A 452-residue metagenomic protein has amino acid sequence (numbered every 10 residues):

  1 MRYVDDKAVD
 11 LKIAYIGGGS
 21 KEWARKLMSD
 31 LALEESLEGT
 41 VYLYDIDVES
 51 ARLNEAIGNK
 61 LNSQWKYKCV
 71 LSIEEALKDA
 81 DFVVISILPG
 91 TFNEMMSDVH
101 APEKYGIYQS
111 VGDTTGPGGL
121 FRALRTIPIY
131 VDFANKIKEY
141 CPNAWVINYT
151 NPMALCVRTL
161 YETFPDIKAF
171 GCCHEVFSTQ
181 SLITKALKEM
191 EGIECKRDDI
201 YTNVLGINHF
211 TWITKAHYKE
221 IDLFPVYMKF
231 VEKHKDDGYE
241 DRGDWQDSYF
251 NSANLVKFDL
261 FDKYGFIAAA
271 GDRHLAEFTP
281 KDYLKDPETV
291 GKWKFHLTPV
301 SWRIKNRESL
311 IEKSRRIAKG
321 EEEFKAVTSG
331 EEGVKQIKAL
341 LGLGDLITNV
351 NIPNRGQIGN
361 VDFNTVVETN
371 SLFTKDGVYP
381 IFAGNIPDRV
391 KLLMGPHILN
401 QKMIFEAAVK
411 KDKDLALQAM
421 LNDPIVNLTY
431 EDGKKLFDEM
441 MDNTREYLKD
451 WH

Functional and structural regions predicted by a protein language model:
M1-A8, E38: A short, basic/flexible loop-to-alpha-helix module at the beginning of a structural domain
D10-V41: N-terminal Rossmann-like dinucleotide-binding module
L37-N59: NAD(P)-binding Rossmann-fold cofactor-contacting core
K66-D79: Short acidic low-complexity segments
K78, V84-I85, N148: Redox-cofactor binding/interface segments in oxidoreductases and associated redox assembly factors
N93-T163: Rossmann-fold NAD(P)-binding glycine/threonine-rich loop
F133-H217: Internal, well-ordered domain-core segments that constitute the primary functional module of diverse proteins
E191-H452: Long, compositionally biased stretches enriched for glycine and/or charged residues
